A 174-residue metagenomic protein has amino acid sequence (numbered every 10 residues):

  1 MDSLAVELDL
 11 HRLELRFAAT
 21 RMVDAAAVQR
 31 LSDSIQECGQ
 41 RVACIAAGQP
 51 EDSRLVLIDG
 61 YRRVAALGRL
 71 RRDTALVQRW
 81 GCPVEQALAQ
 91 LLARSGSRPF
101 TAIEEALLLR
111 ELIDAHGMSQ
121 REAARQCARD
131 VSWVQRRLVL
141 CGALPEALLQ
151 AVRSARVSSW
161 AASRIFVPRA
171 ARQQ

Functional and structural regions predicted by a protein language model:
M1-W80: Short, charged/polar connector segments at secondary-structure boundaries
L15, L107, W160-R164: Positions in alpha-helical segments
T20-M22, A65-A143, L149, S154: Amphipathic, charge-rich alpha-helical segments that serve as recognition/docking helices
Q40-V42, Q90, Q120, Q173-Q174: Glutamine-centric residue-chemistry signal
E146, Q150-Q174: Intrinsically disordered, low-complexity basic tails/linkers immediately adjacent to helix-turn-helix/homeobox/MYB/SANT
